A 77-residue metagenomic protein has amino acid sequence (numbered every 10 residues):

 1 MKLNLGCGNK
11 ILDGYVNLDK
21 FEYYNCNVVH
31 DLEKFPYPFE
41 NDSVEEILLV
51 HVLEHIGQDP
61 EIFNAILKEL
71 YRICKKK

Functional and structural regions predicted by a protein language model:
N4: Class I SAM-dependent methyltransferase core
N9-N41: Adenosine-cofactor binding site in Rossmann-like domains, unifying the SAM/SAH pocket of S-adenosylmethionine-dependent
V44-E45: Local beta-strand N-terminus motif with an aromatic residue
L48: A conserved beta-strand element that flanks and buttresses the S-adenosyl-L-methionine
H51-E54, Y71: Conserved interaction-surface patches within small, structured recognition/assembly domains
H55-D59: A short His-aromatic
E61-K76: A short glycine-rich, Lys/Arg-flanked "PGG" loop and its adjoining helix->strand segment in the class I
